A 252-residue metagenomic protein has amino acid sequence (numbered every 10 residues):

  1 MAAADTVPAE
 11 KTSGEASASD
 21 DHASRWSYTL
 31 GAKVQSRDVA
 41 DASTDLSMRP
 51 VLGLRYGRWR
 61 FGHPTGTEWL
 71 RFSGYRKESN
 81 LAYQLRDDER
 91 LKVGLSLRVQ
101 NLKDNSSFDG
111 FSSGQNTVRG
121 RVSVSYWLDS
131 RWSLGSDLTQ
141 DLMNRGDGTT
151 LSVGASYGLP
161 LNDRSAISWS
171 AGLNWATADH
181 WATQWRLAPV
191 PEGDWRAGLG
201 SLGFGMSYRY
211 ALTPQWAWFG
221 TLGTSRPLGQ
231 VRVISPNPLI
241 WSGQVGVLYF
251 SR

Functional and structural regions predicted by a protein language model:
A2-L70, K92, K103: Short glycine/proline- and aromatic-enriched beta-strand/turn motifs that initiate or cap beta-hairpins
D5-A16, D141-N237, Y249-S251: Outer-membrane beta-barrel transmembrane domain signature
S24-W26, T44-P50, E89, G114-G120 (+3 more regions): Residues that define the transmembrane beta-barrel architecture of outer-membrane proteins
W26, R58-G62, L91, S130-L134 (+3 more regions): Repeated loop/turn-to-beta-strand initiation elements of outer-membrane beta-barrel proteins
A32-D38, Y56-R58, T67-W69, L97-K103 (+6 more regions): Transmembrane beta-strands of outer-membrane beta-barrel pores
A32-V34, P50-Y56, L81-Y83, L95 (+7 more regions): Residues on the lipid-exposed face of transmembrane beta-strands in outer-membrane beta-barrel proteins
A42-T44, P64-G66, Y75, S107 (+4 more regions): Outer-membrane beta-barrel and related beta-rich outer-membrane complex signature in Gram-negative bacteria
S43-R86, R90-K92, Q115-T139: Glycine- and aromatic-enriched membrane insertion/assembly motifs of diderm outer-membrane and organelle channel
